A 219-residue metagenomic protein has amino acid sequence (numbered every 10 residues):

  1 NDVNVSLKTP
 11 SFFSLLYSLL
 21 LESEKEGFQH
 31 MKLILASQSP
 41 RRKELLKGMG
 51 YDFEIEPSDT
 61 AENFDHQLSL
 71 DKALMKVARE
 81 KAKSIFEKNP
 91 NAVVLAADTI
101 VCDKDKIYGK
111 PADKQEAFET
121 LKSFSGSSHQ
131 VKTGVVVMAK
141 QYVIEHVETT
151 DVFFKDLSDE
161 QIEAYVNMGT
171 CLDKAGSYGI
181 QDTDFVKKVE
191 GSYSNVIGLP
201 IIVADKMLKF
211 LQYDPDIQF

Functional and structural regions predicted by a protein language model:
D2-V5: Short hydrophobic alpha-helical segments enriched in small aliphatic residues
K8-T9, K25: Polybasic, lysine-rich low-complexity intrinsically disordered segments
L15-H30: Short, Lys/Arg-enriched N-terminal segments with co-localized hydrophobic residues within the first ~10-30 amino acids
K32-I34, S69-F219: Anionic-ligand binding patches
K32-Y51: N-terminal beta1-alpha1 ligand-phosphate binding loop
Q38, S58, K140: Cofactor-binding loop segments of dinucleotide-utilizing enzymes, especially the Rossmann-like FAD- and NAD(P)+-binding
E44-G48, D65, E87-K88: Short loop/helix-cap segments at secondary-structure boundaries that form the rim of catalytic
E54-E62: A short beta-strand-loop structural module common to alpha/beta enzyme folds
